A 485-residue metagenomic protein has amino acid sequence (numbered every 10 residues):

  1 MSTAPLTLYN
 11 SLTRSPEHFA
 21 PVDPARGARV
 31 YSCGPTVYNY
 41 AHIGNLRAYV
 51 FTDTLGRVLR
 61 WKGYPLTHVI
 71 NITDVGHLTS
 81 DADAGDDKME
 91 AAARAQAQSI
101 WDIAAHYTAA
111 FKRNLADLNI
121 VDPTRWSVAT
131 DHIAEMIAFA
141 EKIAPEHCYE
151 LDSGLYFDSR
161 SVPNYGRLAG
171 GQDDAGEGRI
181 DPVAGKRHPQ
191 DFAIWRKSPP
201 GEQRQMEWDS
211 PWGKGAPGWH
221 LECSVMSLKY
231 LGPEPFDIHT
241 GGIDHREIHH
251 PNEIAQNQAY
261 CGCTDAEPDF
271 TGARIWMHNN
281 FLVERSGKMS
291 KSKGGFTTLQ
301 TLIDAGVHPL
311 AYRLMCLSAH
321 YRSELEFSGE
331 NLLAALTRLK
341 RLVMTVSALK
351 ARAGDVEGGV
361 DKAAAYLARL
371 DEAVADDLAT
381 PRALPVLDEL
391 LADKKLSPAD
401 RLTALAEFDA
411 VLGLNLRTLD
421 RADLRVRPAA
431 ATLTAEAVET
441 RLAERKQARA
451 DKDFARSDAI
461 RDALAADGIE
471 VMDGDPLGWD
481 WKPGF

Functional and structural regions predicted by a protein language model:
M1-Y38, D53, R113, I133-R352: Alpha-helical recognition segments enriched in aromatics with Gly/Pro capping that present substrate-recognition
S2, K288-M289, G295-F485: Structural preference for alpha-helix termini/caps and helix-kink/transition segments
T3, T13, D23-N119, L477-G478: N-terminal, positively charged nucleic-acid-binding surface of large information/translation enzymes
R60, A144, A465: Anion (oxyanion) recognition and catalysis
P65-T67, E146-D152, K394, E470-M472: Short, well-structured beta-strand/strand-turn elements
V69-H77, A104-F111, V121-M136, S153-V162: Short, glycine/charge-rich beta-strand/loop segments that flank catalytic centers and engage negatively charged groups
A91-S99, W126-T130, G213, G242: The substrate-binding groove and active-site-proximal loops of carbohydrate-active enzymes, especially glycoside
S99-D102, A116-V128, E146-G154, F236: Short secondary-structure capping/junction motifs at helix and strand boundaries
